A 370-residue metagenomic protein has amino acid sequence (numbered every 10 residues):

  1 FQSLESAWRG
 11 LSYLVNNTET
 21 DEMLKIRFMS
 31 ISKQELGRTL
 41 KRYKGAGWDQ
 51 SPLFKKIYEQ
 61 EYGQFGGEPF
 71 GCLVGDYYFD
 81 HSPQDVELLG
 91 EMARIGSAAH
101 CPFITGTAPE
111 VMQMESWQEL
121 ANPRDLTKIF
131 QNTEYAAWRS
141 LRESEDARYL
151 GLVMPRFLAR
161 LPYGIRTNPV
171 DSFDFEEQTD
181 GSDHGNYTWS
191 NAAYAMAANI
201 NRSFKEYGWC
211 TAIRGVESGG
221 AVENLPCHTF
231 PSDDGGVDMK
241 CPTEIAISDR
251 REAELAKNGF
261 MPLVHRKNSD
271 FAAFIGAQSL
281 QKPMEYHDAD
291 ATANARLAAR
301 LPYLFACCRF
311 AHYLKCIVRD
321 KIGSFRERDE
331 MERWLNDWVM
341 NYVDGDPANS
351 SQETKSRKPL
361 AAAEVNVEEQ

Functional and structural regions predicted by a protein language model:
F1-K41, W48: N-terminal-proximal low-complexity accessory segments that begin disordered and transition into the first
S3, A7-L14, I95, Y313 (+2 more regions): Generic, well-ordered alpha-helical scaffold segments in large soluble proteins
S3-G10, K44-I57, Q84-I95: Well-ordered, non-membrane alpha-helical segments in soluble/globular domains
G10-Y13, N17-D21, P102-T105, P109 (+2 more regions): Intrinsically disordered or highly flexible coil/loop and linker segments, enriched in small and charged/polar residues
Y62-P242: Extended, regular secondary-structure scaffolds
F173-W334: Long, contiguous, structured domain-core segments that constitute the functional module of a protein
E330-S356: Short, hydrophobic/π-rich interface segment
E364-Q370: C-terminal edge-of-domain segments
